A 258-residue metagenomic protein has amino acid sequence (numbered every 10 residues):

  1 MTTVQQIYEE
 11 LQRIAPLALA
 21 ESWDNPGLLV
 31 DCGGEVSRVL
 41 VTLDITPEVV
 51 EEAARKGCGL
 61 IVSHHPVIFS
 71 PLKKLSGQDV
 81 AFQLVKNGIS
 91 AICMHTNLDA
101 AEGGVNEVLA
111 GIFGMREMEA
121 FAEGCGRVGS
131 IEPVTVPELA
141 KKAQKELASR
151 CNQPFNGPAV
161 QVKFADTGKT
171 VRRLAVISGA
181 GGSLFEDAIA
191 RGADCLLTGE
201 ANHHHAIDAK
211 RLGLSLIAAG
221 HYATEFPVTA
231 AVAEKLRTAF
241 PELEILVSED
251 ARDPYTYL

Functional and structural regions predicted by a protein language model:
M1-L258: Hydrophobic structural segments
